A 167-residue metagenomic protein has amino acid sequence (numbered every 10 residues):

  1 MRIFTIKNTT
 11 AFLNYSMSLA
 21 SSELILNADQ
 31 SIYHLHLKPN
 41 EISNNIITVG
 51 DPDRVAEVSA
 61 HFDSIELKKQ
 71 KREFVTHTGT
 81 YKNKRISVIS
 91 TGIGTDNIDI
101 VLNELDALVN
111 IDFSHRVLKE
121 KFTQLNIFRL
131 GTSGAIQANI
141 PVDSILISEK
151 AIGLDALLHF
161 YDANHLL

Functional and structural regions predicted by a protein language model:
M1-S16: N-terminal amphipathic/basic-hydrophobic helices that include classical n-h-c signal peptides and signal-anchor
Y15-L167: Metabolite-binding pocket within alpha/beta catalytic cores that recognizes anionic/polar moieties
